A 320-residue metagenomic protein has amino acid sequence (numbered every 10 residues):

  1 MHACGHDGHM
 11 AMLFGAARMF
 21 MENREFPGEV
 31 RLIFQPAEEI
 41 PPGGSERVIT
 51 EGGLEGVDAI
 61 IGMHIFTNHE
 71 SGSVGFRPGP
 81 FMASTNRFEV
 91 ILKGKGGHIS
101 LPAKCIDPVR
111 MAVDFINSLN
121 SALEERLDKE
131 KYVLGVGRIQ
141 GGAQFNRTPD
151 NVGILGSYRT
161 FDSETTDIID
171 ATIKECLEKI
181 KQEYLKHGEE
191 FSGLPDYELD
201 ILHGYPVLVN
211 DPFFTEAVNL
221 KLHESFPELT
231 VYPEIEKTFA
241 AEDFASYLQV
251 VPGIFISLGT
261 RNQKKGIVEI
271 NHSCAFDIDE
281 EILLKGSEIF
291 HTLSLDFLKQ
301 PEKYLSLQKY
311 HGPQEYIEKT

Functional and structural regions predicted by a protein language model:
M1, D7-G8, F20, F26-P149 (+1 more regions): Histidine/acidic-residue-rich, glycine-tolerant segments that coordinate divalent metal ions
H2-A3, E280: Short acidic-aromatic active-site loops that bind/stabilize oxyanions
A3-C4, H272: Functionally engaged cysteine thiol sites
M10-A17: DPxDG-like acidic metal-binding loop motif
G15, G43-G44, A103, I168-A171 (+1 more regions): Generic recognition of short, well-ordered alpha-helical segments
M19, E51, K179-E183: A generic secondary-structure signal
N23-R24, P301: Short coil/turn helix-boundary motifs
R110-T320: Metal-dependent amide/peptide-bond hydrolase catalytic core, centered on the "pita-bread" metallohydrolase fold
